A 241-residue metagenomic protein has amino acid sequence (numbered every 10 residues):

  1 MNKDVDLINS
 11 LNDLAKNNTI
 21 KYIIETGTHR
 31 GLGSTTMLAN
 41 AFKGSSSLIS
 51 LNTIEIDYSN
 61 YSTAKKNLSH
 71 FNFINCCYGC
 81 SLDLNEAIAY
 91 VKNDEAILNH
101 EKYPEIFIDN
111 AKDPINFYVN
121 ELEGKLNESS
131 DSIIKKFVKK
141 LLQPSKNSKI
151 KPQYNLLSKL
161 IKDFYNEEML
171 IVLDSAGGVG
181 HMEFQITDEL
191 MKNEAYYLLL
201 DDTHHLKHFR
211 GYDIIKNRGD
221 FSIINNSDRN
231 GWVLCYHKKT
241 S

Functional and structural regions predicted by a protein language model:
M1-L199, T203-S241: A short alpha-helical cap/connector motif
